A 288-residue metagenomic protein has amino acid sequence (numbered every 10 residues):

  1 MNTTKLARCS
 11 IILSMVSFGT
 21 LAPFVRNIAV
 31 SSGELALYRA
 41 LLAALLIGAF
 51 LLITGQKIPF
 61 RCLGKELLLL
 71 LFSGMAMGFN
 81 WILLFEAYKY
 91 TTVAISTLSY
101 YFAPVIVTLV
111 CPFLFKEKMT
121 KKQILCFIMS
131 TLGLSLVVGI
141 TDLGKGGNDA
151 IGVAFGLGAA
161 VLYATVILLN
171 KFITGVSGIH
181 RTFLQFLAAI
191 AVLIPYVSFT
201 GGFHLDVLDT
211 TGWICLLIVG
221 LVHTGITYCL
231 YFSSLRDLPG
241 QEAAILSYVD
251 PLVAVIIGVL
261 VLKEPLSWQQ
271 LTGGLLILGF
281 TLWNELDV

Functional and structural regions predicted by a protein language model:
M1-L13, L45-F72, K118-I124, D142-I151 (+4 more regions): Membrane-interface interhelical linkers
M1-L37, L41-A43, F72-M75, L83 (+1 more regions): Glycine-/small-residue-enriched transmembrane alpha-helix faces in small-molecule transporters and effluxers
C9, S96-F102, L169-I190, T224-L260: Helix-helix packing/entry segments at the starts of transmembrane helices
S14-G19, A43, S73-W81, A103-P104 (+5 more regions): Transmembrane alpha-helical core positions of polytopic small-molecule transporters
I28, L35, R39, A87 (+8 more regions): Hydrophobic/aromatic residues within transmembrane alpha-helices of multi-pass small-molecule transporters
V30-F79, I106-V110, L162-V166, F183-G201 (+3 more regions): Transmembrane alpha-helices of multi-pass small-molecule transport proteins
E34, L41-L45, F85-K116, A159 (+1 more regions): Specific alpha-helical transmembrane segments that line the substrate/conduction pathway and gating interfaces
I47, L51, L71, M119-T141 (+5 more regions): Hydrophobic transmembrane alpha-helices of multi-pass small-molecule transport proteins
